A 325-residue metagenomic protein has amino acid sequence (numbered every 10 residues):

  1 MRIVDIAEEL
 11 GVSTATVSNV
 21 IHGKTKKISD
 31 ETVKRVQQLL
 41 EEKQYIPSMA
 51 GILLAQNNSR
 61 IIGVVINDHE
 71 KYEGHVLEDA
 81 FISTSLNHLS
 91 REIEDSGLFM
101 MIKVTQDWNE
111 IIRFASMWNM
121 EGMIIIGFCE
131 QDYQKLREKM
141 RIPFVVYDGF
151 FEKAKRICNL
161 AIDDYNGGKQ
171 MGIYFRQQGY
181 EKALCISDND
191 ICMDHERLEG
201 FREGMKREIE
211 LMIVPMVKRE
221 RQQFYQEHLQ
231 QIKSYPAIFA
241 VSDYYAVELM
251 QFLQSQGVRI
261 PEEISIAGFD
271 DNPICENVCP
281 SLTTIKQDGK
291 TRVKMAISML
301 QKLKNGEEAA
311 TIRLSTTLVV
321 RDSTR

Functional and structural regions predicted by a protein language model:
M1-N58, R325: N-terminal helix-turn-helix DNA-binding module of bacterial transcription factors
S18, L54-H75, Y174, K182-D188: Short beta-strand segments enriched in small/hydrophobic residues
I61-I173, H228-K233, Y244: Alpha-helical recognition/docking segments in bacterial nutrient-uptake and carbohydrate-utilization systems
S90-V104, K182-C185, R202-Q222: Short beta-strand elements in bilobed, periplasmic/extracellular small-molecule ligand-binding domains
C158-C185, E220-Q226, A246, I285-N305: Hydrophobic alpha-helical segments within soluble ligand-binding/sensing domains
K169-E210, T311-T324: An alpha-beta-alpha
Q226-R325: Flexible loop/turn connectors
